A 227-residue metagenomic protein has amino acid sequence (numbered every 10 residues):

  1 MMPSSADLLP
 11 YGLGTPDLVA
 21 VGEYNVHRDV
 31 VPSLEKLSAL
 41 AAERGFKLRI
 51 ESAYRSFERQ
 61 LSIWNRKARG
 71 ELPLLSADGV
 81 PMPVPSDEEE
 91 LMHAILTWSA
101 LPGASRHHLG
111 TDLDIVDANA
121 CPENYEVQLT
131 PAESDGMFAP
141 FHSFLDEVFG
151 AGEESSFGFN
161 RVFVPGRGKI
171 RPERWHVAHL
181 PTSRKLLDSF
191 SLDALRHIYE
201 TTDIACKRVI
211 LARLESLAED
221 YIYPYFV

Functional and structural regions predicted by a protein language model:
M2-V227: Cell-envelope/glycan interface and biosynthesis
